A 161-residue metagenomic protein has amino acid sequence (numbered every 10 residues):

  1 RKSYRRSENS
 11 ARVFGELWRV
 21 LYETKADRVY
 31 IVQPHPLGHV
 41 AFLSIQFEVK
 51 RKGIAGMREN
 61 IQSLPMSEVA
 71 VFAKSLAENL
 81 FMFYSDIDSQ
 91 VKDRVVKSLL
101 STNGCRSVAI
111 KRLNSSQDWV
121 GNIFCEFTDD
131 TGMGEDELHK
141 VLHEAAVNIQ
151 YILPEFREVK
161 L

Functional and structural regions predicted by a protein language model:
R1-K52, A145, L153-L161: Intrinsically disordered, low-complexity terminal regulatory regions
D27, G104-R106: Short beta-strand or tight-loop elements that sit immediately N-terminal to catalytic metal-binding acidic residues
V49-N103: Regulatory sensory and allosteric helical modules in signal-transduction proteins and certain transcription factors
Y84-D86, I110, C125-E126: Conserved beta-strand segments of the P-loop GTPase G domain that flank and frequently precede/overlap
R106-N114: Short hydrophobic beta-strand micro-motif common in sensory/regulatory domains
V120-L161: Juxtadomain coupling helices with adjacent low-complexity linkers
